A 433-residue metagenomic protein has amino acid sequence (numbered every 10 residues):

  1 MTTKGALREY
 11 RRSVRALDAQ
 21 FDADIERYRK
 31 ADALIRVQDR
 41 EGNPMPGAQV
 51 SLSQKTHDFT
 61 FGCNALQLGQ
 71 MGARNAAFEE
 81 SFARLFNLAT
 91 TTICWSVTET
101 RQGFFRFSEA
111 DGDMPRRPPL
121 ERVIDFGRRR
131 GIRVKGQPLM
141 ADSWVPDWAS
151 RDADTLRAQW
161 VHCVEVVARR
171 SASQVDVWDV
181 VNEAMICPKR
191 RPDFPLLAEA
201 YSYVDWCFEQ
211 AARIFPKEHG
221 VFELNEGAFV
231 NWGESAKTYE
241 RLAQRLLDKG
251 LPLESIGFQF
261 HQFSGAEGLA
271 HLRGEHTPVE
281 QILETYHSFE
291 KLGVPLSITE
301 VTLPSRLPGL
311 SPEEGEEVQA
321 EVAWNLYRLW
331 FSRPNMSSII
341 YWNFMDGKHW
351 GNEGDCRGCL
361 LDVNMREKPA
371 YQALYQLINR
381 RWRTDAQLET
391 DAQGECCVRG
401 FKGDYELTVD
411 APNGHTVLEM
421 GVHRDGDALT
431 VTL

Functional and structural regions predicted by a protein language model:
M1-L68, L88, T100-F107, K135 (+6 more regions): Beta-strand-rich domain onsets/edges
I35, A48-V50, T390-G400, Y405: Glycine-centered loop-to-beta-strand initiation motif
L68-A83, R157-A168, E234-L246, V318-L329: Short, acidic/polar
R84, L88-F104, R117-F229: Substrate-binding cleft and catalytic face of glycoside hydrolase catalytic domains, especially the flexible beta-alpha
R101, D111, P115-R133, F194-E226 (+5 more regions): Glycoside hydrolase catalytic-domain groove-lining segments
R381-Q393: Short, acidic Ser/Thr/Gly-rich low-complexity loop/linker segments typical of extracellular and cell-surface proteins
G403-N413: A short, solvent-exposed beta-strand micro-motif common in secreted/extracellular proteins
N413-L433: Structured interaction patches on ligand/partner-binding surfaces of diverse proteins
